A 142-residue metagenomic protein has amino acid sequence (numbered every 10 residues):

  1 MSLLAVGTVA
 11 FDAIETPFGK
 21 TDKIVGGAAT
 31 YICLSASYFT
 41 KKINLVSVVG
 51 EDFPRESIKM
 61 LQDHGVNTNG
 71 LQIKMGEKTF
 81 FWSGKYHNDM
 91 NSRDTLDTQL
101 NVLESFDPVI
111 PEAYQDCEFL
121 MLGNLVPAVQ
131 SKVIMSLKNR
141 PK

Functional and structural regions predicted by a protein language model:
M1-L4: Extreme N-terminal starter segment of soluble prokaryotic enzymes
T8-V9: Active-site metal-binding loops of divalent metal-dependent hydrolases
D12-K23, T40-L122, S136-N139: Conserved N-terminal subdomain of the carbohydrate kinase-like
G19-L34: Short catalytic helix/loop segments, enriched in acidic residues and glycine and frequently bearing histidine
T30-N44: A short, N-terminal amphipathic alpha-helix
P54-R55, A128-S131: Short, well-ordered alpha-helical microsegments
N124-V126: Short, structured patches in soluble enzyme cores that scaffold and shape functional sites
K142: ADP-ribose/adenylate-binding Rossmann-like module
